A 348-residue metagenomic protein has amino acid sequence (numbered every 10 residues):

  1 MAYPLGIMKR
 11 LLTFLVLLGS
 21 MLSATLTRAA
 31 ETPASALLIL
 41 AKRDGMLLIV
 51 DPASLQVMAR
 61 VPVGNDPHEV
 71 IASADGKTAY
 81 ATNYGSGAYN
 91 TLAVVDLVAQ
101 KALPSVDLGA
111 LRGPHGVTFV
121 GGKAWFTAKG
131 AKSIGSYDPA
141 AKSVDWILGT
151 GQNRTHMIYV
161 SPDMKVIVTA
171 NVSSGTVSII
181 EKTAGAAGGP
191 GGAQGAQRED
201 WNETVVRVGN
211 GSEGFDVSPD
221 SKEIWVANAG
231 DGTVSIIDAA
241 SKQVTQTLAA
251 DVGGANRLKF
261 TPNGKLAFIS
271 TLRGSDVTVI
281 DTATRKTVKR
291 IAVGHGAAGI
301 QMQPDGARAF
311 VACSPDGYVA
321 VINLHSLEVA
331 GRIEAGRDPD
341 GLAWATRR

Functional and structural regions predicted by a protein language model:
M1-A2, S20: Low-complexity, intrinsically disordered short segments enriched for Gly/Pro and polybasic residues
A2-L15: Bacterial N-terminal signal peptides that target proteins for export
L15, G19, S23-R348: Predominantly soluble domains enriched in secretory-pathway, periplasmic, or organellar proteins
